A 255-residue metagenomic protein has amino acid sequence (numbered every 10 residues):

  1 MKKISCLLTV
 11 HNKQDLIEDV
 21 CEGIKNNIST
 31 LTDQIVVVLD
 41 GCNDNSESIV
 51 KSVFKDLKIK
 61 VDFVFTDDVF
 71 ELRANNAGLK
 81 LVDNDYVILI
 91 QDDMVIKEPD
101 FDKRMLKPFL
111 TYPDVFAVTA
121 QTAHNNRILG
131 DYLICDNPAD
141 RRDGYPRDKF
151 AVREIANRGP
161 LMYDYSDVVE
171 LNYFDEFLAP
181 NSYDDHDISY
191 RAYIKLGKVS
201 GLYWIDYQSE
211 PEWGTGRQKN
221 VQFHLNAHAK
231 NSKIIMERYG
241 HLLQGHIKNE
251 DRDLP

Functional and structural regions predicted by a protein language model:
E22-T32: Short, acidic, metal-binding catalytic loop of nucleotide-sugar glycosyltransferases
L39-S48, V95: A conserved acidic beta->alpha catalytic loop
T66-V82: Glycine-rich, basic loop-to-helix element that forms the pyrophosphate-binding segment of sugar-nucleotide handling
L72, R142-S166, N181: A recurrent flexible, glycine/aromatic-enriched loop bordering the glycosyltransferase active site that acts as
V87: Short aromatic/hydrophobic "clamp" motif used to bind/position activated sugar donors
V95, N172-Y190, V199-G201, I205: Donor nucleotide-sugar recognition loop
P99-I134: Conserved donor NDP-sugar-binding/catalytic core segment of glycosyltransferases
A179, G201-N226: Active-site donor/metal-binding and catalytic loop motifs of nucleotide-sugar-dependent glycosylation enzymes
